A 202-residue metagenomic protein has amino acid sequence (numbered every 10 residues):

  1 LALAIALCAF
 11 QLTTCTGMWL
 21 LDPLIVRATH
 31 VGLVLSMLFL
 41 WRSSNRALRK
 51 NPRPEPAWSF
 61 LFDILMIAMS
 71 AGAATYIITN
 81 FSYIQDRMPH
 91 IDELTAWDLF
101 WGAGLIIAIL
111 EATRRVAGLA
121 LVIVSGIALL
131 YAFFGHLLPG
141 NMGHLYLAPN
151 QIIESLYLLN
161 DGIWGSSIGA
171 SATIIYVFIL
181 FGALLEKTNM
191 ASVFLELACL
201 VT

Functional and structural regions predicted by a protein language model:
L1-E93, L99-A103: Conserved, well-structured core domains of diverse proteins
C8-C15, L40, A74-I78, A112 (+4 more regions): Hydrophobic membrane-targeting alpha-helices
V26, V31-V34, V116, V122-V124 (+3 more regions): Extended aliphatic helical segments
F39-P52, I109-R114, K187-T188, S192: C-terminal ends of transmembrane helices
E55-S59, I91-T95, I107, I163 (+2 more regions): Membrane-helix interfacial "entry" motifs
I64-G72, Y83-D86, L99-Y157: Hydrophobic or amphipathic alpha-helical targeting/insertion segments
I91-L94, A128, A132, C199-L200: A sequence-level detector of short, solvent-exposed, charge-rich linear segments
I106, F134-T202: Membrane-embedded alpha-helical segments and adjacent helix-loop junctions characteristic of multi-pass solute
